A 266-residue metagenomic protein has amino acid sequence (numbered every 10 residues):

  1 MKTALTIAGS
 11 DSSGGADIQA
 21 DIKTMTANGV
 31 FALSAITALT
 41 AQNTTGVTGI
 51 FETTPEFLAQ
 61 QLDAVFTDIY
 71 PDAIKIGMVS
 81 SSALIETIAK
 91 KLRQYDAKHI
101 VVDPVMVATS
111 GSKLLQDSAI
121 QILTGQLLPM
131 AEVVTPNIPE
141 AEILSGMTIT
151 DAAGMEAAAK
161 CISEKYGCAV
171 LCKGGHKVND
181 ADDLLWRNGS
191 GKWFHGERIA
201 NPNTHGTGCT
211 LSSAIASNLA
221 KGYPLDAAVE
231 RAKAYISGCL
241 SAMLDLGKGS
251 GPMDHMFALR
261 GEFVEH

Functional and structural regions predicted by a protein language model:
K2-T6, M25-T109: Conserved N-terminal subdomain of the carbohydrate kinase-like
I7-S13, G191-H205: Short pre-catalytic strand/loop immediately N-terminal to key active-site residues, enriched for Gly-Thr
G14-V30: N-terminal basic/disordered segments at the start of proteins
G29-L33, K192, N218-R231: Phosphate-handling active-site elements
E52, D226-H266: Charged C-terminal helix
A83-Y95, C168, D182, S190 (+1 more regions): Nucleotide and nucleotide-moiety/phosphate-recognizing core
D117-G191: Conserved phosphate/ATP/ADP-binding segment of small-molecule kinases
E142-I143, N201-L225: Short, small-residue alpha-helix embedded
